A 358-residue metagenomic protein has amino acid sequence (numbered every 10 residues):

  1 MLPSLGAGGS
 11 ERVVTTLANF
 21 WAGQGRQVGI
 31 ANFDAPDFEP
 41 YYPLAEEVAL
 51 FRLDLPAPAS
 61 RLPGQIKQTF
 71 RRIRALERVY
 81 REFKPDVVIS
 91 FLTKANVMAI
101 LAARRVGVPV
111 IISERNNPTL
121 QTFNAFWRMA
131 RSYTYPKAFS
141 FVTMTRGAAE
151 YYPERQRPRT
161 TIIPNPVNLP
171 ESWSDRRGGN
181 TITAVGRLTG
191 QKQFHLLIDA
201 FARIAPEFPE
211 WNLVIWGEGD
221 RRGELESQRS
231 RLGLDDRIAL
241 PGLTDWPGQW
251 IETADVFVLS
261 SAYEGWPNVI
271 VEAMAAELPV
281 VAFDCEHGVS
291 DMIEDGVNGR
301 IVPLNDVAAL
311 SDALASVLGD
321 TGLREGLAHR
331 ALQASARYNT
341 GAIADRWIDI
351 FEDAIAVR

Functional and structural regions predicted by a protein language model:
M1-G8, R12-P63, P153, D220: N-terminal strand-loop element at the rim of the active site of nucleotide-sugar-dependent glycosyltransferases
E11-T16, N180, A184-P209, L213-I215 (+2 more regions): A conserved mid-protein helix/loop that constitutes part of the nucleotide-sugar donor-binding site
A49-F51, P136-S172: Donor nucleotide-sugar binding/catalytic pocket of nucleotide-sugar-dependent glycosyltransferases
S90-N96, E114: Short His-centered aromatic/hydrophobic patch
L243, A262: Aromatic "clamp/platform" in nucleotide-sugar-dependent glycosyltransferases that forms part of the donor/acceptor
P279-F283: Short hydrophobic beta-strand element within catalytic cores of glycosyltransferases and related nucleotide-activated
E294-G296, R300-A308, A315-T321, A336: Conserved acidic donor-binding segment of nucleotide-sugar-dependent glycosyltransferases
A309, S316, L323-R337, R346-D349: A short, well-ordered alpha-helix in the C-terminal region of glycosyltransferases
